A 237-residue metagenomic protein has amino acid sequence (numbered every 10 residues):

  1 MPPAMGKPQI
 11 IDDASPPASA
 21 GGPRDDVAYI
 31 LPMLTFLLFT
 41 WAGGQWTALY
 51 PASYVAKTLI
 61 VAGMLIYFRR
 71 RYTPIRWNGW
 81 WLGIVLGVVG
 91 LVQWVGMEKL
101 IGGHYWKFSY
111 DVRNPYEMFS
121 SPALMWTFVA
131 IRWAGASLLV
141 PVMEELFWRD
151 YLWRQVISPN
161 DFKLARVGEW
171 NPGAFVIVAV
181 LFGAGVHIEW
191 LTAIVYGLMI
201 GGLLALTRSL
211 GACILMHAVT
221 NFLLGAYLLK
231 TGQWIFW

Functional and structural regions predicted by a protein language model:
P2-G22: Short, Lys/Arg-rich, polar N-terminal cytosolic tail immediately upstream of the first transmembrane signal-anchor
S19-V27, T47, P51-Y54, P122 (+2 more regions): Membrane-water interface of alpha-helical transmembrane segments
P23-L91: Alpha-helical transmembrane segments in multi-pass membrane proteins
F39, V95-V112, V180-V195: Alpha-helical transmembrane segments and their membrane-interface junctions in multi-pass membrane proteins
T40, G44, V61-R69, G90 (+5 more regions): Structural signal for membrane-spanning alpha-helices in multi-pass inner-membrane proteins, emphasizing helix cores
A48, R69-T73, K99-K107, H187 (+1 more regions): Transmembrane helix-loop junctions in multipass membrane proteins, especially transporters and channels
Y72-M143, W153-E169: Juxtamembrane helix-loop-helix connectors linking adjacent transmembrane helices in multi-pass membrane enzymes
P122-W237: Transmembrane helix-loop-helix hairpins at the membrane interface of multi-pass integral membrane proteins
